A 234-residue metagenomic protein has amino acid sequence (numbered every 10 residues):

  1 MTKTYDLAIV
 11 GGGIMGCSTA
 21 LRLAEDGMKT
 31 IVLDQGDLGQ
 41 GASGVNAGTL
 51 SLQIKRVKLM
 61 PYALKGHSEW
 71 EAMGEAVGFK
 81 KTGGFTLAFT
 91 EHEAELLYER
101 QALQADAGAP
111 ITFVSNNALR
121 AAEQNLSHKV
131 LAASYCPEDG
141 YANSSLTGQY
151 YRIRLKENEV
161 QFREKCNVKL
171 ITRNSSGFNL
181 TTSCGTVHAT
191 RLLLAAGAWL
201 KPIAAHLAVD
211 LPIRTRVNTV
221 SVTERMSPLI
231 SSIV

Functional and structural regions predicted by a protein language model:
Y5-I31: N-terminal Rossmann-like FAD-binding beta1-loop-alpha1 element of flavoenzymes
M15, L38, W199: Conserved Rossmann-like nucleotide-cofactor binding loop
S18, T49, I171-V234: Flavin-dependent oxidoreductases
A24-G44: Glycine-rich FAD pyrophosphate-binding loop
D26-M28, A107, N158: Conserved dinucleotide-binding and phosphotransfer motif residues
D34, K81, S115-N116, E164-C166 (+1 more regions): Short loop/edge segments at beta-strand edges and connector loops that shape dinucleotide/nucleotide cofactor-binding
A47-A122: Dinucleotide-binding Rossmann-like beta1-alpha1 core, especially the glycine-rich loop that anchors the ADP
S134-R191: Helical element adjacent to the flavin cofactor pocket in flavoenzyme catalytic cores
